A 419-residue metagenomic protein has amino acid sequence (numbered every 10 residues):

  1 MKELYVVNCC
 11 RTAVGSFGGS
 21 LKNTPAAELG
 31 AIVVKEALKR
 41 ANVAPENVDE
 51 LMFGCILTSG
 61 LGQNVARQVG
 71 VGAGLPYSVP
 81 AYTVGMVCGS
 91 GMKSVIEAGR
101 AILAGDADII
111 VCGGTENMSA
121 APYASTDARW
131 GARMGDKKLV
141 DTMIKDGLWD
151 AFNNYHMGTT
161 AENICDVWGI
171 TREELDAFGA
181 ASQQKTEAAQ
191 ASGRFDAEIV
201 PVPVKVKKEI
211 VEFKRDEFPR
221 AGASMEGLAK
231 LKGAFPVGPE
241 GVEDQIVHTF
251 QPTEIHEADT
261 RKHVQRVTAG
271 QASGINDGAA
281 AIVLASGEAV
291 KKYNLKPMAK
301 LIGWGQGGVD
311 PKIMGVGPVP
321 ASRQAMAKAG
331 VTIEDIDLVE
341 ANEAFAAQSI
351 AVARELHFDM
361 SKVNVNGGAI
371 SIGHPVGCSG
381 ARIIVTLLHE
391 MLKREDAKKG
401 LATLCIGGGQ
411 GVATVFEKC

Functional and structural regions predicted by a protein language model:
M1-G15: N-terminal amphipathic/basic leader segments beginning at the initiator methionine
C10-T12, K22-I32, R40, A177-L284 (+3 more regions): N-terminal extracellular/periplasmic Venus flytrap/periplasmic-binding protein-like
T12-L38, L57-S59, Y82-G99, S119 (+10 more regions): Active-site pocket-shaping loop/turn-to-helix segments
K22-I110, G114-M134, V140-T142, I199-K214 (+2 more regions): Conserved beta-ketoacyl condensing-enzyme motif
E36-D49, I164, W168-G169, V290-P297 (+2 more regions): Phosphate/pyrophosphate-binding loops at sites that engage ATP/ADP/AMP, CoA/4′-phosphopantetheine, polyphosphate
C55-I109, F152-H156, G222, A229-G274 (+2 more regions): Conserved catalytic cysteine-centered active-site region of acyl-thioester-dependent Claisen-condensing enzymes
V84-E116, T159, C165-R194, A281-E288 (+3 more regions): Active-site-proximal alpha-helical scaffold in enzymes
E187-A188, A281-G303, P320-A327, A344-F358 (+1 more regions): Condensing-enzyme catalytic core of the thiolase-fold
